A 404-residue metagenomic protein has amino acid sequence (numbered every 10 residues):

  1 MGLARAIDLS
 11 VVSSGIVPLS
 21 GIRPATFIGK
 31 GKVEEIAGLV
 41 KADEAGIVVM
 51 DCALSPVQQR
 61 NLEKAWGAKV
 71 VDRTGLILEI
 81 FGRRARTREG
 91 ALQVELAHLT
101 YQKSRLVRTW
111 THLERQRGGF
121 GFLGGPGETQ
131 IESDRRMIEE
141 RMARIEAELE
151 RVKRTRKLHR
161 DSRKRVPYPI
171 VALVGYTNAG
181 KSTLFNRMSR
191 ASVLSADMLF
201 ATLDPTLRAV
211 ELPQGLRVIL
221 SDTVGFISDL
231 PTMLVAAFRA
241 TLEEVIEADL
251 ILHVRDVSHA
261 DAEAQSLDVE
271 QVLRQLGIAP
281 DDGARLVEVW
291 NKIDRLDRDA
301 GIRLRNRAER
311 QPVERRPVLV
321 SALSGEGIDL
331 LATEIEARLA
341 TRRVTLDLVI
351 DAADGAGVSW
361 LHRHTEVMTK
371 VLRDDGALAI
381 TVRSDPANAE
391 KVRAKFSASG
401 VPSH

Functional and structural regions predicted by a protein language model:
M1, S104-A179, F185-N186, A260 (+2 more regions): C-terminal-of-GTPase-core extension/linker across diverse P-loop GTPases
M1-I170: Conserved P-loop NTPase architecture
M1-R5, A37-A42, D51-K69, L212-R217 (+1 more regions): Conserved C-terminal guanine-recognition region of P-loop GTPase G domains, centered on the G4
G21-T26, R84-E89, T129-Q130, S192-L194 (+3 more regions): Flexible beta-alpha connector loops of hexameric P-loop NTPases
V48, L99, I138, L184 (+6 more regions): Residue-level signature of catalytic and energy-coupling elements of molecular machines, predominantly ATP/GTP-dependent
D51-L54, L62-E63, A91, Q130 (+9 more regions): Replace "in large, NTP-powered and nucleic-acid-processing enzymes" with "in large, NTP-powered factors and other
T74-L78, L199-F200, L323: Short, acidic/turn-prone active-site loops that include or flank metal/cofactor- and phosphate-binding residues
R154-R156, R163-P169, R187-I219, I227-A240 (+2 more regions): Switch I (effector-binding) loop of TRAFAC-class P-loop GTPase G-domains
